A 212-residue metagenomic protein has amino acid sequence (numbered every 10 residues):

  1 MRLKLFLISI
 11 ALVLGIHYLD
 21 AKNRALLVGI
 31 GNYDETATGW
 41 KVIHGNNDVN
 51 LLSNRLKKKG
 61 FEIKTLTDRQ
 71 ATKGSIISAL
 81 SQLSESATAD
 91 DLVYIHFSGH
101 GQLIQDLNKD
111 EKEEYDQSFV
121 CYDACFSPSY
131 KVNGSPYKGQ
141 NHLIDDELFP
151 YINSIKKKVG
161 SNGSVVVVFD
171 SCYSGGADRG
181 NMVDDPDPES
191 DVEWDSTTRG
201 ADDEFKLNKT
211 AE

Functional and structural regions predicted by a protein language model:
K4-L14: Sec-dependent N-terminal signal peptides
L19-L27: Cleaved targeting-peptide boundary
A21, K73-S98, L103-M182: Caspase-like (clan CD) cysteine peptidase catalytic core
V28-A37, K59-E62: Acidic/histidine-rich, surface-exposed loop or edge segments in extracytoplasmic proteins
Y33-N50: Glycine- and acidic-residue-enriched helix-capping/strand-helix junction motifs
N47-E62: Short helix-loop-beta junction
T65-K73: Short beta->alpha junction loops
S171, G175-E212: Extracellular S/T/G-rich loop segment that most often corresponds to the catalytic His/Ser-adjacent loop
